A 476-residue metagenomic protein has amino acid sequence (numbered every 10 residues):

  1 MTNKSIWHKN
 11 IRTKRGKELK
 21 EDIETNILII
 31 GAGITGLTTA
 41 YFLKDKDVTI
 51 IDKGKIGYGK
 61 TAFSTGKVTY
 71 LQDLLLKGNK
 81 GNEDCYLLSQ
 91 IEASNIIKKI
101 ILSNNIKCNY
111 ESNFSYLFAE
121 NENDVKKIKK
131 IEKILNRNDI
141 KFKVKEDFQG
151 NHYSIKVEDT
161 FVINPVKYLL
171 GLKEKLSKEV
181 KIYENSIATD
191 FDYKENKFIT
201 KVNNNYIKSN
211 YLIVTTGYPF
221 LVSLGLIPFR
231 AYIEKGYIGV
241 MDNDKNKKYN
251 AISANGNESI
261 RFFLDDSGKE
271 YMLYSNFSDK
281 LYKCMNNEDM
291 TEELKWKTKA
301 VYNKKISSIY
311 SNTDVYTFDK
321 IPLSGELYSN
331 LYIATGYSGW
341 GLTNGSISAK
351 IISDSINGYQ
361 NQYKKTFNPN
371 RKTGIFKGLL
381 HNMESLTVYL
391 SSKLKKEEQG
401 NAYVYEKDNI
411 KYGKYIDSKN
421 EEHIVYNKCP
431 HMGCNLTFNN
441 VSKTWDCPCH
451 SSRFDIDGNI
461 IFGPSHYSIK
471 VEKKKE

Functional and structural regions predicted by a protein language model:
M1-I27, D45, N459, Y467-K473: Extreme N-terminal leader/targeting segments of oxidoreductases
T25-I50: N-terminal Rossmann-like FAD-binding beta1-loop-alpha1 element of flavoenzymes
D45-F63: Glycine-rich FAD pyrophosphate-binding loop
V68, N104-E111, Y206-I207, V214-N330 (+1 more regions): Active-site substrate-recognition segment that forms the wall of the catalytic cavity or substrate channel
G81-K175: Rossmann-like flavin
K133-I134, I155-Y211: Helical element adjacent to the flavin cofactor pocket in flavoenzyme catalytic cores
D159, N255, A300-H381, I424-V425: C-terminal catalytic lobe of FAD-dependent flavoproteins
Y359-S442, S468-E476: N-terminal pre-ligand scaffold of iron-sulfur
